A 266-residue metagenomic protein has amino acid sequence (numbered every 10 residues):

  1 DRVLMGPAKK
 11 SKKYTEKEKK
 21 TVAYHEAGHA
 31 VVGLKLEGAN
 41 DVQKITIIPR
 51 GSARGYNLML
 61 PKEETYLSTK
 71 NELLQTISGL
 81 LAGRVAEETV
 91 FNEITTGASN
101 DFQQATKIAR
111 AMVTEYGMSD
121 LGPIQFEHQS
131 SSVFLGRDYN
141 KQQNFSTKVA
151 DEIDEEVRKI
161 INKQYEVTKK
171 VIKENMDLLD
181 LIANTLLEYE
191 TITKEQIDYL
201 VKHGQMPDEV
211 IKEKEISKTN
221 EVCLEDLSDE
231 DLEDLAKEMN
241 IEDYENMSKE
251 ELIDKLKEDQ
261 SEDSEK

Functional and structural regions predicted by a protein language model:
D1-V3, Y14: Hydrophobic, well-structured modules enriched for small/aliphatic residues and gly/pro motifs, marking either
V3-L4, L81, V201, L256: Hydrophobic aliphatic residues
P7: Conserved P-loop NTP-binding catalytic core
K10-S11, S68-T69, S228: Short, hydrophobic/aliphatic alpha-helical segments
K10-T21: Short pre-active-site segment immediately N-terminal to the catalytic Zn-binding motif
K12, I211-E213, D263-E265: Short Lys/Arg-enriched helix C-cap and helix-to-coil transition segments that create basic nucleic-acid-contact patches
K19-Y24, A30-T219: Soluble catalytic regions of large protease machineries
T219-K266: Basic helix-extension-helix modules of the SAP/HeH family
